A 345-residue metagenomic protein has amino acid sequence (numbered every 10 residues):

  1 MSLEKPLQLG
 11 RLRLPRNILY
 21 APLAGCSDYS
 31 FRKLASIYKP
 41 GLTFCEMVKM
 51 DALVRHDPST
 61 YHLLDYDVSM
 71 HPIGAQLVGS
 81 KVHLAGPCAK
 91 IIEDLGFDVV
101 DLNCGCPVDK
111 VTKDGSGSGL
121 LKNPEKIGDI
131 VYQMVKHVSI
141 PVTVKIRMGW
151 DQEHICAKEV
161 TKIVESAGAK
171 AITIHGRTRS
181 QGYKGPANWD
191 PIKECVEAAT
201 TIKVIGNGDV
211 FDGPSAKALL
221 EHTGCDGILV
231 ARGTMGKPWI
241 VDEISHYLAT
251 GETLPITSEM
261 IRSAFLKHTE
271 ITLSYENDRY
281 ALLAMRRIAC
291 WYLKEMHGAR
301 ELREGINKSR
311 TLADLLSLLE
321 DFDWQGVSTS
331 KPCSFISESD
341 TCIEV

Functional and structural regions predicted by a protein language model:
M1-G10, L14, I18-L19, A24 (+8 more regions): Alpha/beta catalytic cores of nucleotide-metabolism and tRNA/nucleoside-modifying enzymes
S2-Q8, L23-D98: Glycine-rich, positively charged N-terminal anion/phosphate-binding segment
L7-I18, D51-I73, C106, K110-D114 (+3 more regions): N-terminal small/glycine-rich loop or linker at the start of catalytic domains across soluble metabolic enzymes
I18-P22, T43-C45, I73-L77, V100 (+4 more regions): Hydrophobic faces of well-ordered beta-strands that scaffold small-molecule active sites in alpha/beta enzyme cores
L23-G25, V48-M50, V78-S80, G105-P107 (+4 more regions): Active-site beta-loop-alpha junctions enriched in small/polar residues
G86-S116, E125-V204: Alpha/beta enzyme core
L121-K122: Aromatic- and acidic-residue-enriched carbohydrate-binding clefts of CAZyme catalytic domains
